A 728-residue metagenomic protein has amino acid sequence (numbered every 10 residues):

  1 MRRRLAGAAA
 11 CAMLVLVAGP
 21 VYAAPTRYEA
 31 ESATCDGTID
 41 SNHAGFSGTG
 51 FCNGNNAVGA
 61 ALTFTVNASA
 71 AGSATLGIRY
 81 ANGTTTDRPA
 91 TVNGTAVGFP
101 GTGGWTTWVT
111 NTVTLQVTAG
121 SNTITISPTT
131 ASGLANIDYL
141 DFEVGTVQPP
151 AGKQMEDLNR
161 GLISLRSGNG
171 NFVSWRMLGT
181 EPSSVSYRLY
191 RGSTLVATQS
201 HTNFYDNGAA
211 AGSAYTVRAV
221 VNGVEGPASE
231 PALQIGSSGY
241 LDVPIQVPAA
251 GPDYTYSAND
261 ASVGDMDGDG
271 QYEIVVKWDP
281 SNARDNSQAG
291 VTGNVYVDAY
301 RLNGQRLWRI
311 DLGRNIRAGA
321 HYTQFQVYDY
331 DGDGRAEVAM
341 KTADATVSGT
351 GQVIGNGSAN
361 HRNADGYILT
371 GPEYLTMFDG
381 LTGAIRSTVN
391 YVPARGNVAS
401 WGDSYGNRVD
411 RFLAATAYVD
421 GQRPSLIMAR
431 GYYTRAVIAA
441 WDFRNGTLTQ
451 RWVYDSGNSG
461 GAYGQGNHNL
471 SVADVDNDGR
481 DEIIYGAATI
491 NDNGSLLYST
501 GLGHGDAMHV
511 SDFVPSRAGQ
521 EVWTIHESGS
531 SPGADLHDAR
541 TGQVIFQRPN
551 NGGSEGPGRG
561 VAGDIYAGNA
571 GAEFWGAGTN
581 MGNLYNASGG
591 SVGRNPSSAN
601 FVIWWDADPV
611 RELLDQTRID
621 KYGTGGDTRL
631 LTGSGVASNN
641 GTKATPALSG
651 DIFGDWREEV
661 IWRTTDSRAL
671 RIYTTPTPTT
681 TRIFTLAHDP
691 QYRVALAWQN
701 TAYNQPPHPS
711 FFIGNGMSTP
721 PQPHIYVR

Functional and structural regions predicted by a protein language model:
M1-A23: Secretory targeting and sorting signals
A24-Q148, V295, Y300: Extracytoplasmic
F46-S47, N56-V58, L165-N169, D420: Short, ordered beta-strand-loop transition motifs
T65, T75-A81, I163, F172-L178 (+1 more regions): Short edge beta-strand/loop segments characteristic of extracellular beta-sandwich folds
T75, T123-T125, F172, Y205 (+1 more regions): General beta-strand recognition
R88-A90, S186-L189: Short beta-strand elements bearing conserved aromatic residues within extracellular beta-rich modules
P150-L162, G170, M177-P182, R191-T194 (+2 more regions): Beta-propeller-forming repeat regions
